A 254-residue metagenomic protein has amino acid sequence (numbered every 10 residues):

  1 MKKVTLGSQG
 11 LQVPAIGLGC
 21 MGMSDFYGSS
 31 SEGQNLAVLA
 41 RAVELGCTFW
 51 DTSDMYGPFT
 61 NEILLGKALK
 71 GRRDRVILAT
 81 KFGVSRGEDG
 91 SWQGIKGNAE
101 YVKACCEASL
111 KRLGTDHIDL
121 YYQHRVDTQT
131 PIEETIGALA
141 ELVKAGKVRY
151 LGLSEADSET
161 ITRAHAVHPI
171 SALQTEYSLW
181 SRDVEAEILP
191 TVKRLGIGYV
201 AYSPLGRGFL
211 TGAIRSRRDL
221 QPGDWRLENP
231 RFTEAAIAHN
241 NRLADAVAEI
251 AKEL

Functional and structural regions predicted by a protein language model:
M1-I77: N-terminal binding-site loop/beta-alpha segment at the start of enzyme catalytic domains that lines or forms
K3, V126, T130-L254: Beta/alpha (TIM)-barrel catalytic core signal, keyed to glycine-rich beta->alpha loops juxtaposed to Asp/Glu that bind
L6, L18, N35, W50 (+10 more regions): Conserved, mostly hydrophobic/aromatic
L11-I16, G46-F49, R72-V76, T115-D119 (+4 more regions): Short, well-ordered coil/turn segments that N-cap beta-strands
G22-Y27, S85-W92: A short acidic, helix-capping loop that chelates divalent metal ions and anchors anionic groups
S30-A42, G97-L113, D157-R163: Short, acidic/polar
S30-Q34, T60, L64, Q93-Y101 (+2 more regions): Alpha-helix N-cap and loop-to-helix initiation/capping positions
L110-T128: Active-site groove signature of glycoside hydrolases
